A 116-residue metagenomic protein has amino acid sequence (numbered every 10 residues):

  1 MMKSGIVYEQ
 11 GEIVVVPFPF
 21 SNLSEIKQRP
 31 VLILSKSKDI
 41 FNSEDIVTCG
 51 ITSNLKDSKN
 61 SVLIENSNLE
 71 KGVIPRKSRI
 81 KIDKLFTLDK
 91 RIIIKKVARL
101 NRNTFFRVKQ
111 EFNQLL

Functional and structural regions predicted by a protein language model:
M1, I6, L69-L116: C-terminal terminal-subdomain/extension
N22, D39, K96-R99: Short N-terminal micro-motifs specific to bacterial/archaeal maturation and metal-cluster initiation sites
S24-K27, I33-N66: Compact nucleic-acid interaction/catalytic patches
